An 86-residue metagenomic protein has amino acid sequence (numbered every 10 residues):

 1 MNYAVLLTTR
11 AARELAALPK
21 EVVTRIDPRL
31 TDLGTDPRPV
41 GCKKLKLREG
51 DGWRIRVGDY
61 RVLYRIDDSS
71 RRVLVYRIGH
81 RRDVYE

Functional and structural regions predicted by a protein language model:
M1-D59, D68-V73, D83-E86: Basic, Lys/Arg-enriched alpha-helical interface segments
Y76: Catalytic Cys-His active-site segments of thiol-dependent hydrolases/isopeptidases
G79: Residues forming the ATP-binding cleft of Hanks-type serine/threonine protein kinase domains
